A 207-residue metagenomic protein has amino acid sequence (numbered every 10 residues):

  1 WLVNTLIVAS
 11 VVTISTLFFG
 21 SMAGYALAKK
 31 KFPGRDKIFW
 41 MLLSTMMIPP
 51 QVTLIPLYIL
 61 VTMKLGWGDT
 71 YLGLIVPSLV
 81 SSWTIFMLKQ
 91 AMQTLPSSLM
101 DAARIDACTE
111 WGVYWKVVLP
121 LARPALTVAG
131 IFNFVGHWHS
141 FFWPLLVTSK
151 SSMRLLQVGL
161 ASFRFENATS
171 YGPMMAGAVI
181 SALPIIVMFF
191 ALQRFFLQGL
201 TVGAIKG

Functional and structural regions predicted by a protein language model:
W1-G207: A structural signal for multi-pass alpha-helical bundles of membrane permease subunits that mediate small-molecule
